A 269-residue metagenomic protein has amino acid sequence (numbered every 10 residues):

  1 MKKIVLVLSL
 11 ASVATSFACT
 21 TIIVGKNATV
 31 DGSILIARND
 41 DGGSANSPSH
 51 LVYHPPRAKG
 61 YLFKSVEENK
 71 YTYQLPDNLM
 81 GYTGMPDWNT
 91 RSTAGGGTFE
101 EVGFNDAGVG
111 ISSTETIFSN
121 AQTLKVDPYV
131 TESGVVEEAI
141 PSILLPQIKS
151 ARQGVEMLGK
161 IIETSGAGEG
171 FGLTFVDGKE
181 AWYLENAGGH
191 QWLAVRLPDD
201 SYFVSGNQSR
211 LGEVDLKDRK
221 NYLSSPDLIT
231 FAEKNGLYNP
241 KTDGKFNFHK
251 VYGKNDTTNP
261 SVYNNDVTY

Functional and structural regions predicted by a protein language model:
M1-K2, N264: Generic cytosolic/nucleocytoplasmic N-terminal low-complexity/intrinsically disordered segments
K3-V13: Sec-dependent N-terminal signal peptides
A14-A18: Sec/Tat signal peptide C-region and signal peptidase I cleavage site
C19-E137, M157-Y269: A contiguous strand-loop segment
E138-A139, R152: A structural signal for well-ordered alpha-helical segments within the folded catalytic domains of diverse enzymes
P141-Q147: Short, well-ordered beta-strand elements within core beta-sheets of diverse protein domains
Q147-Q153: Short, charged, surface-exposed loops that flank catalytic or proteolytic processing sites
